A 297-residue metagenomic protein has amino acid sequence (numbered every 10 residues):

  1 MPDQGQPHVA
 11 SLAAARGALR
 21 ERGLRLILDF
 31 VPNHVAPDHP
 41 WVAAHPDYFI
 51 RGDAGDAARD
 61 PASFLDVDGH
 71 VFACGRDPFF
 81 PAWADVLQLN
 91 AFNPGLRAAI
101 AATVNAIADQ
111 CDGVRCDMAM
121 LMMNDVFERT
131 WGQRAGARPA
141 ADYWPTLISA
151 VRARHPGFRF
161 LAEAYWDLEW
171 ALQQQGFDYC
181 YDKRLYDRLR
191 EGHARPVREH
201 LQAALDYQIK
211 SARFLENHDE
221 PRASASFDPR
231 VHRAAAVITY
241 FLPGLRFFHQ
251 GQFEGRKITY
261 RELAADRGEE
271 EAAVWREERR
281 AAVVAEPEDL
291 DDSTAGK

Functional and structural regions predicted by a protein language model:
M1-K297: Active-site and adjacent substrate-binding regions of carbohydrate-active enzymes
